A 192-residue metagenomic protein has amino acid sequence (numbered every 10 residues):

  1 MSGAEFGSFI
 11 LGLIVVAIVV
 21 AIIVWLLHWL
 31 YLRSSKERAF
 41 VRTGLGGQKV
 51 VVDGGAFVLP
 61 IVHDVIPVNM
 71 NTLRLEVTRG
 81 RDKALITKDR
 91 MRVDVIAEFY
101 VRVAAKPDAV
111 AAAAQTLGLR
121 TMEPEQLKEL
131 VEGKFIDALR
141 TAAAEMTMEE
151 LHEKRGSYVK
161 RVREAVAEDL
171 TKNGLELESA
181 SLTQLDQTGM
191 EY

Functional and structural regions predicted by a protein language model:
M1-Y192: N-terminal hydrophobic membrane-entry segments
